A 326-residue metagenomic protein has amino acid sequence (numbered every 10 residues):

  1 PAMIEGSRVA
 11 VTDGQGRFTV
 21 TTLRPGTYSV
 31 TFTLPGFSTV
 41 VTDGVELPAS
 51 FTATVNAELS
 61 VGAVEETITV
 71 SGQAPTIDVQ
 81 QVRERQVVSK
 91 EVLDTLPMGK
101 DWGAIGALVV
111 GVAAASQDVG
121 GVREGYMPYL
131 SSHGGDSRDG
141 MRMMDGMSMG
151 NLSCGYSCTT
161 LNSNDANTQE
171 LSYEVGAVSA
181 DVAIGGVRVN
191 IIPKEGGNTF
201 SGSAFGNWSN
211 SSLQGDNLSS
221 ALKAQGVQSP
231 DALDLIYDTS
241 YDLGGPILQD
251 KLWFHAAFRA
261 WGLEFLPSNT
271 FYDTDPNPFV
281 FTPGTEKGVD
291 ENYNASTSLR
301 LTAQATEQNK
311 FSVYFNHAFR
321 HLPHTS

Functional and structural regions predicted by a protein language model:
P1-V92: Periplasm-facing N-terminal accessory domains of Gram-negative outer-membrane beta-barrel systems
R17, T54-N56, Y129, S157 (+5 more regions): Membrane-embedded beta-strand positions in outer-membrane beta-barrel channels/transporters
V45, G155-S157, Q214-A221, P267-D273 (+2 more regions): Outer-membrane beta-barrel translocator domains and adjoining extracellular loop/strand segments of Gram-negative
S60-G62, H133-G135, I192-K194, G244-L248 (+1 more regions): Structural signature of outer-membrane beta-barrel channels/translocons
G72, R83, Y129-V175, I192-K223: Periplasmic plug
D94-N151, I184-G197: Extracytoplasmic beta-strand/coil segments of soluble accessory domains associated with Gram-negative outer-membrane
Y156, A224-S229, T282-K287, S326: Extracellular loop and loop/strand-boundary signature of outer-membrane beta-barrel proteins
S201, D231-H321: Transmembrane beta-barrel wall of Gram-negative outer-membrane proteins
